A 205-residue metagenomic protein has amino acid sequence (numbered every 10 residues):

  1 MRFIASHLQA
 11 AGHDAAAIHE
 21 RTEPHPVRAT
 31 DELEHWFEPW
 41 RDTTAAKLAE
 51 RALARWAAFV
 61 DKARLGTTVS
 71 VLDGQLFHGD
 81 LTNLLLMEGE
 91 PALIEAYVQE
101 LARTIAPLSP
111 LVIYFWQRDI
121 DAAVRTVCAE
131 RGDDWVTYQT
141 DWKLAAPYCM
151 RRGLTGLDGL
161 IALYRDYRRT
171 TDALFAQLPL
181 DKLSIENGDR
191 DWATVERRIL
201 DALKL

Functional and structural regions predicted by a protein language model:
M1, A5, D172-F175: A generic structural signal for short, well-ordered alpha-helical segments in conserved domains
R2-R55: Conserved substrate/cofactor phosphate-moiety recognition/catalytic segment in nucleotide-dependent phosphotransferases
D14, V69-V71: Residue-level preference for the first positions of well-ordered beta-strands
A16-I18, L111-F115, L183-I185: Hydrophobic/aromatic beta-strand patches that form the interior of the parallel beta-sheet core in alpha/beta enzyme
A49-A57, G89-L101, I161-R169, E196: Well-ordered, non-membrane alpha-helical segments in soluble/globular domains
V60-R64, G74-D141: ATP-dependent NMP and nucleoside kinases share a basic, alpha-helical "lid"
G66-V69, E100-L111, T170-S184: A structural motif corresponding to the C-terminal end of an alpha-helix and its immediate exit/capping segment
D141-L205: NTP-dependent small-molecule kinase module
